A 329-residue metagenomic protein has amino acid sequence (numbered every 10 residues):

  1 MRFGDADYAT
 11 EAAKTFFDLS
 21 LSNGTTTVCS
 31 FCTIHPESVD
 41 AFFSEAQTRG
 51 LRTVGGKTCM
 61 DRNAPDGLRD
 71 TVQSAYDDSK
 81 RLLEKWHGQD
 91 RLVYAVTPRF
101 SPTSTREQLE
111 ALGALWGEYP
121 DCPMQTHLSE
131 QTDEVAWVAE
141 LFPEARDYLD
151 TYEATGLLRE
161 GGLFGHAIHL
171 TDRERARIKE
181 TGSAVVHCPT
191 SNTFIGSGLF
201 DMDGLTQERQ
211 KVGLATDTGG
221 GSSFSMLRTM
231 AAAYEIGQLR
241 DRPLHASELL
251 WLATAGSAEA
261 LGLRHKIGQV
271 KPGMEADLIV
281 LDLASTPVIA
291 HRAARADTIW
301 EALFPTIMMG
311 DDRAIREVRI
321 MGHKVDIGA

Functional and structural regions predicted by a protein language model:
M1-S38, P98-Q108: Divalent metal-binding segments
G24, A46, V96, H127 (+10 more regions): Divalent metal-coordination and catalytic microenvironments
V28-C29, V54, Q125, L163-G165 (+2 more regions): Structural detector of well-ordered beta-strand residues that form the stable sheet scaffold of enzyme domains
E37-A167: Metal-coordinating catalytic core of metallo-dependent amide/deamination hydrolases
G50-R52, W116-D121, L157-E160, R177-V186 (+2 more regions): Glycine-enriched alpha-helix->loop->beta-strand junction motifs that scaffold or abut catalytic
E130-G162, H166-T181, T193-T206, T218-R228: Catalytic core of soluble alpha/beta enzymes
A154-G161, D203-A290: His/Asp/Glu-enriched, well-ordered alpha-helical/loop segment that forms or immediately abuts the divalent-metal
E275-A329: C-terminal cap of metal-dependent C-N hydrolases
